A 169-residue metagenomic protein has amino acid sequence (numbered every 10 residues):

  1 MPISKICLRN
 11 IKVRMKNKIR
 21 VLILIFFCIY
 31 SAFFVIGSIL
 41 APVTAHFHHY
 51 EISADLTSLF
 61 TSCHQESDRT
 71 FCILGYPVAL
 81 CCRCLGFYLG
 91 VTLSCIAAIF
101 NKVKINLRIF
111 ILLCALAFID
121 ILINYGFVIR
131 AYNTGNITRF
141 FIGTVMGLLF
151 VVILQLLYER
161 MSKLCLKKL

Functional and structural regions predicted by a protein language model:
N17-K18, I99-L107, C165: Membrane-interface helix-boundary motifs at transmembrane edges
L22-H49: N-terminal signal-anchor transmembrane alpha helix
F33-L40, L113-Y125: Aromatic-anchored segments of alpha-helical transmembrane domains
H46-L80: Extracytosolic (periplasmic/ER-lumenal) interhelical loops and adjacent juxtamembrane/interface segments of multi-pass
R69-C82, D120-M146: Interfacial helix-loop-helix junctions of multi-pass membrane proteins
A79-A97: Hydrophobic alpha-helical transmembrane segments
G90-S94, T144-R160: Hydrophobic cores of alpha-helical transmembrane segments in multi-pass inner/ER membrane proteins, independent
K163-L169: Short, highly charged, low-complexity non-transmembrane loops/tails of multi-pass membrane proteins
